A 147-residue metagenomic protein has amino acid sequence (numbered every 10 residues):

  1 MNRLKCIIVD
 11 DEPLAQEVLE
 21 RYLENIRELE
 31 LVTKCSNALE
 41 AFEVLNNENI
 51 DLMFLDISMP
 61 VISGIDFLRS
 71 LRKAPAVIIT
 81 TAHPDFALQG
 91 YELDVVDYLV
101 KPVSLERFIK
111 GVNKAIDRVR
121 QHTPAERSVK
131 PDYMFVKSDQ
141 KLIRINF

Functional and structural regions predicted by a protein language model:
M1-K5: Non-catalytic signal-transmission and effector/linker regions of two-component phosphorelay proteins
C6, L31-V32, V77: Hydrophobic/aromatic residues located in beta-strands of well-ordered beta-sheets within soluble catalytic
V9, L31, Y98, Q140: Short, flexible active-site loop motifs that bind/organize anionic cofactors or intermediates
V9-D10, C35, M53: Conserved sequence signature across two-component system core domains
E12-T33: Two-component/phosphorelay signaling modules centered on CheY-like receiver
L14, E24-N25, L39-P124: CheY-like receiver
N113-F147: Conserved binding/recognition cores within well-folded domains
